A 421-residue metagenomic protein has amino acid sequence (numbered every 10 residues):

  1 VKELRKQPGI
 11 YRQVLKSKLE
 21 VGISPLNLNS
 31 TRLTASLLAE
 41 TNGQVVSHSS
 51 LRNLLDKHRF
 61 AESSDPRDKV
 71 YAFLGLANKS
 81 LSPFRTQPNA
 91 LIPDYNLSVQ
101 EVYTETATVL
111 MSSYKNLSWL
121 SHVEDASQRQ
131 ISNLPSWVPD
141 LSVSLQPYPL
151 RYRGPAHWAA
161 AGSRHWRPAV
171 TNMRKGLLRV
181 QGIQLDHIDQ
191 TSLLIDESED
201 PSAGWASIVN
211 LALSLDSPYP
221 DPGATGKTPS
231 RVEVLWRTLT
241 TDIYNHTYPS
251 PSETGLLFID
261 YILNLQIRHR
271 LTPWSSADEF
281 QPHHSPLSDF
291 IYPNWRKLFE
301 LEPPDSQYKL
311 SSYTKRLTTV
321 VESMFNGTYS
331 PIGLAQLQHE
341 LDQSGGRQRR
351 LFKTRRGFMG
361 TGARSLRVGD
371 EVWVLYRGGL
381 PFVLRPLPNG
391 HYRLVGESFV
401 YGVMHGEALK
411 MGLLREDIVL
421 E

Functional and structural regions predicted by a protein language model:
V1-E421: Acidic/Ser/Thr/Pro-rich low-complexity tail/linker regions in eukaryotic proteins
